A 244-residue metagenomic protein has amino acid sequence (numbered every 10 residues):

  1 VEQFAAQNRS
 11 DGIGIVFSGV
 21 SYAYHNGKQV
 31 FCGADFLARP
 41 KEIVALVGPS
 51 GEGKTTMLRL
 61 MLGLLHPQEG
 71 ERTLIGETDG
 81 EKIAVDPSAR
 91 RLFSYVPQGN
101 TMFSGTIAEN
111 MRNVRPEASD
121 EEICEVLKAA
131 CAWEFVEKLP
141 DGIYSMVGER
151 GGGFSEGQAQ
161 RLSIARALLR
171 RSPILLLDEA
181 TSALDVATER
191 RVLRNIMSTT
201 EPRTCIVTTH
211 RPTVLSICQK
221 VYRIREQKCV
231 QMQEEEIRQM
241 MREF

Functional and structural regions predicted by a protein language model:
V1-N26, H66-E69, A118-V126, T204: ABC transporter TMD-NBD coupling linker
V47-P49: The feature captures the beta-strand-to-loop junction immediately N-terminal to the Walker
L62: Helix-to-loop junction immediately C-terminal to a conserved catalytic motif
L65, L162, A167-R170: Hydrophobic/aromatic position at a conserved helix-loop-beta junction within ABC-family ATPase nucleotide-binding
E71, D79, A108-E149, L193-R194 (+1 more regions): ABC ATPase nucleotide-binding domain helical subdomain, centered on the C-loop/LSGGQ "ABC signature"
L169-P173, P202: A short, proline-enriched helix->beta-strand linker immediately N-terminal to the Walker B motif in ABC-type P-loop
L175-D178: Catalytic Walker B motif of ABC-type/P-loop ATPase nucleotide-binding domains
M197-V207, L215: Conserved catalytic loops of ABC-family nucleotide-binding domains
